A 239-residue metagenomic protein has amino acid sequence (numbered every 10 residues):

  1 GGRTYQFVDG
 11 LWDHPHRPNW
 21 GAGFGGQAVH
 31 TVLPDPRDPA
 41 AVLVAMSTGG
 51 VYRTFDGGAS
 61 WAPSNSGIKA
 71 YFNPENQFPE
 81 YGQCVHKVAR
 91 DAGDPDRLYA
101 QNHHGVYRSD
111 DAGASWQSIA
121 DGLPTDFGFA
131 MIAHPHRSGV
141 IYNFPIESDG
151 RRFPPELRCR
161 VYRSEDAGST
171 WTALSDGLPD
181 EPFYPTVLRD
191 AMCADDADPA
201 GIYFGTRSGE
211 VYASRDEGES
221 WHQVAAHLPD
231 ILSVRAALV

Functional and structural regions predicted by a protein language model:
G1-V239: Extracellular glycan-interacting surfaces
